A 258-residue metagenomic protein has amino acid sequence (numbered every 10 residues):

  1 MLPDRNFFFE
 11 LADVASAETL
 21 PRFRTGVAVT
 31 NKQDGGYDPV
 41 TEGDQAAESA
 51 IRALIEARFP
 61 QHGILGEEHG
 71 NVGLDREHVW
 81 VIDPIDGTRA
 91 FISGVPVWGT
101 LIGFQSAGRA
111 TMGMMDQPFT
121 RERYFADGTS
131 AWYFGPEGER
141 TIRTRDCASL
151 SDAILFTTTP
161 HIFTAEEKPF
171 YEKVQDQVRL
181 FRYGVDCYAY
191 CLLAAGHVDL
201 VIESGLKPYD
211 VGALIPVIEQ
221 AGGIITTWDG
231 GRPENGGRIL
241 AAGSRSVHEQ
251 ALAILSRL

Functional and structural regions predicted by a protein language model:
M1-I85, S246, A253-S256: N-terminal subdomain of lithium-sensitive/metallo-dependent phosphomonoesterases centered on the IMPase/IPPase/PAP
A12-A15, G113, L214, A221-G223: Small-residue (primarily alanine) positions within well-ordered alpha-helices, especially packing/interaction faces
T19-R22, D44, I55, T88 (+6 more regions): Residue-level signal for inorganic ion chemistry
Q45, E68, P84-G87, P118 (+4 more regions): Generic detector of well-ordered alpha-helical packing
Q61-E68, E137-E139, G222-G223: Short gly/ser/thr-rich secondary-structure transition/capping motifs
L74-W132, A153: DPxDG-like acidic metal-binding loop motif
Q105-R109, F119, G128-S130, P136-E137 (+3 more regions): Short loop segments at secondary-structure junctions
R143-L258: An extended, acidic
